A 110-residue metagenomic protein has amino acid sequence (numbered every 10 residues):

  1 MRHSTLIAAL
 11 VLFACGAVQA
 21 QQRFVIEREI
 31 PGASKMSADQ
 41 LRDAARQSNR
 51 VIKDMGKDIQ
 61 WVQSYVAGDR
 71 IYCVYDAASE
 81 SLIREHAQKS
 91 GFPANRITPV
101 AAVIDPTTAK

Functional and structural regions predicted by a protein language model:
M1-I7: Bacterial N-terminal signal peptides that target proteins for export
V11-D54, D105-K110: Short S/T/G/P-rich N-terminal loop/turn motif that feeds into the first structured element of a domain
N49-I71: Short, glycine- and small/hydrophobic-rich beta-strand elements in well-ordered beta-sheets
G68, V103-I104: Short secondary-structure capping/turn micro-motifs that flank functional sites
V74-D76: Short hydrophobic/aromatic beta-strand micro-patches that form the beta-sheet surface supporting nucleotide- or nucleic
A78-V103: An amphipathic, aromatic/His-enriched active-site/gating alpha helix that lines ligand/cofactor pockets
